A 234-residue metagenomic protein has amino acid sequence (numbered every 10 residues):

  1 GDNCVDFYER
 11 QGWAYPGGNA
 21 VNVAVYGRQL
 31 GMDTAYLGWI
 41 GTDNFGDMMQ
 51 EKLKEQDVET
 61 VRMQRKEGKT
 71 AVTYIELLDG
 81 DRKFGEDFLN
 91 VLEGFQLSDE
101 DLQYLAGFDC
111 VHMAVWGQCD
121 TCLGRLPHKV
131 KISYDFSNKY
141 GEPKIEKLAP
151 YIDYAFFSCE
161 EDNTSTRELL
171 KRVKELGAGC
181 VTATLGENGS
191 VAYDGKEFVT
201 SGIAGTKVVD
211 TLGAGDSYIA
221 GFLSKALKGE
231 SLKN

Functional and structural regions predicted by a protein language model:
G1-D2, S133: Short, hydrophobic/glycine-enriched beta-strand segments
D2-N3, S217: Active-site metal-binding loops of divalent metal-dependent hydrolases
V5-R10, A14, M32-C110, G124: Conserved N-terminal subdomain of the carbohydrate kinase-like
A20-Q29: Histidine-anchored nucleotide/phosphate-binding helix
D33, K131, Y154, G179-C180: Proline-centered loop/turn at the N-terminus of a beta-strand
D109-R172, E187-S190: Conserved beta-alpha-beta core of the PfkB/ribokinase-like small-molecule kinase fold
R167-N234: Conserved phosphate-binding/catalytic region of the ribokinase-like
